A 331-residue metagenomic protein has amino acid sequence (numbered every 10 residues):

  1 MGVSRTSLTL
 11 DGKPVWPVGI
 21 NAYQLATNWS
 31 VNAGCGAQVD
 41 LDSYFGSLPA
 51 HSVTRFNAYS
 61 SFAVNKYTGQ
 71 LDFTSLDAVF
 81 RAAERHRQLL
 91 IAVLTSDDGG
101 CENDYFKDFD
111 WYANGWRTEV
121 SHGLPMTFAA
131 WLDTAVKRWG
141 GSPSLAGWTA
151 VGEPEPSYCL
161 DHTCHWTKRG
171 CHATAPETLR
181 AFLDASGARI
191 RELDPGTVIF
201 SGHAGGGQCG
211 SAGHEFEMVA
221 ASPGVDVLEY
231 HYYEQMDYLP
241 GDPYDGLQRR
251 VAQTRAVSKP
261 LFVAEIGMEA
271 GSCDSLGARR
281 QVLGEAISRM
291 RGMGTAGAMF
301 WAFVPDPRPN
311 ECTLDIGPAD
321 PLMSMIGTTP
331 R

Functional and structural regions predicted by a protein language model:
V3-V227, Y238-L239, A256-S258, A270 (+4 more regions): Active-site mouth of glycoside hydrolases
G152, H231, A264-E265: Active-site flanking residues adjacent to catalytic metal/cofactor-binding acidic residues
G202, F262-E265: Active-site neighborhood of phospho(di)ester-bond hydrolases with catalytic His/Asp-centered motifs
E234: A short SAM/SAH-binding and catalytic strip from SAM-dependent methyltransferases
P240-L247: A beta-strand-loop signature enriched in Asp, Gly, Thr, and Trp that corresponds to the sialidase/neuraminidase Asp-box
A252-Q253: The feature captures the conserved acid-bearing segment of alpha/beta-hydrolase catalytic domains
P305-R331: Extended, alpha-helix-rich binding/interface surfaces that flank or overlap catalytic cores and mediate recognition
